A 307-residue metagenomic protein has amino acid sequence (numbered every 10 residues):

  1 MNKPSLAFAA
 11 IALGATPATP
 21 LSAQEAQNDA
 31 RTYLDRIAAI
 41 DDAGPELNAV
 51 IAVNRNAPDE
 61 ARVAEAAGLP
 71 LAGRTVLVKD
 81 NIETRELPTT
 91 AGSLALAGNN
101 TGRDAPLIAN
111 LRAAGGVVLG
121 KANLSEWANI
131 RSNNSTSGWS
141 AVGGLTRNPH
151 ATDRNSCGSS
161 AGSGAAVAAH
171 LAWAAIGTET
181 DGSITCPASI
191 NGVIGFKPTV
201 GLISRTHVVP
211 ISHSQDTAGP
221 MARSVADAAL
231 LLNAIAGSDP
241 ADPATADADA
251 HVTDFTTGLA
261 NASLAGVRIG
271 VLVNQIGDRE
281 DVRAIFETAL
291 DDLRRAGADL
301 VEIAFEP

Functional and structural regions predicted by a protein language model:
M1-F8: Bacterial N-terminal signal peptides that target proteins for export
A9-T16: Bacterial N-terminal signal peptides
S22-G98, W127-N129, T245-H251, T256 (+3 more regions): Short, well-ordered alpha-helical
N28-D35, D59-R62, A105, A109 (+5 more regions): Solvent-exposed, polar/charged alpha-helical surfaces in well-ordered, non-transmembrane soluble domains, broadly
L34-E46, R55-P58, R62-A66, R112-A113 (+3 more regions): Sec-exported extracytoplasmic/periplasmic mature domains
D104-I235: Short glycine/serine-rich loop segments
L119, D299-E306: General small-molecule cofactor/ligand-binding pocket signal
K197-T288, A296: A short helix-breaking turn/cap at a secondary-structure junction
